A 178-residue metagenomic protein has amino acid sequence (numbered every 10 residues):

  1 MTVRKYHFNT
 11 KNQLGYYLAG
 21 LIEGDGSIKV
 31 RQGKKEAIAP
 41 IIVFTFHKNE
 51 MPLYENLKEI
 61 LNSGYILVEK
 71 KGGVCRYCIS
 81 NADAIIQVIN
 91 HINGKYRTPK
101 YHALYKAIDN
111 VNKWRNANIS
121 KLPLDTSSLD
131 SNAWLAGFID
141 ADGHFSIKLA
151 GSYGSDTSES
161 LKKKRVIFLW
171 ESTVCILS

Functional and structural regions predicted by a protein language model:
M1-S178: Internal intein/HINT superfamily modules and their associated LAGLIDADG
